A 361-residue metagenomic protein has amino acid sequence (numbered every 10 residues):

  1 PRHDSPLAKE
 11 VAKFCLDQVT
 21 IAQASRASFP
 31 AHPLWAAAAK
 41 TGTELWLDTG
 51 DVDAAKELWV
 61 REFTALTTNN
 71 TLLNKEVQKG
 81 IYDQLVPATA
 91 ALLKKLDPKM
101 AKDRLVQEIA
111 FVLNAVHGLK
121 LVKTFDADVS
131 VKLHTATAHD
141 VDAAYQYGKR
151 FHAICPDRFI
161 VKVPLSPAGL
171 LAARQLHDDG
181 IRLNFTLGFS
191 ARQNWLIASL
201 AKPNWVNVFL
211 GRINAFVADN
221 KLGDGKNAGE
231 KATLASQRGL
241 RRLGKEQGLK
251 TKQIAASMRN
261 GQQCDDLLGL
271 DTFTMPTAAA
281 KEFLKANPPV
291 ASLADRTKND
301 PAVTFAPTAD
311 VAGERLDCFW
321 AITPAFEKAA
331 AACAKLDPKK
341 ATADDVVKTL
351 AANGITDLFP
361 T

Functional and structural regions predicted by a protein language model:
P1-S5, T308-T361: C-terminal extensions of enzymes
R2-G50: N- or domain-start disorder-to-order transition segments that initiate the globular core
K13, Q18-Q23, A27, E62-F63 (+1 more regions): Active-site beta->alpha loop and helix N-cap motifs at the rims of alpha/beta catalytic domains
W35-W46, P156-I160, A172, H177-F185 (+1 more regions): Short beta-strand/loop segments at the ligand-binding rim of alpha/beta enzyme cores
W46-D48, K132-H134, D157-S166, R182-Q193 (+2 more regions): Catalytic beta/alpha-barrel core
N69, V131, V161, L176 (+2 more regions): Conserved, mostly hydrophobic/aromatic
N114-H117, V122-K123, A153-I154, A173-G180 (+1 more regions): Alpha-helix-loop-beta-strand connector modules within alpha/beta enzyme cores
N184, F189-F319: Catalytic alpha/beta core domains of metabolic enzymes, predominantly
